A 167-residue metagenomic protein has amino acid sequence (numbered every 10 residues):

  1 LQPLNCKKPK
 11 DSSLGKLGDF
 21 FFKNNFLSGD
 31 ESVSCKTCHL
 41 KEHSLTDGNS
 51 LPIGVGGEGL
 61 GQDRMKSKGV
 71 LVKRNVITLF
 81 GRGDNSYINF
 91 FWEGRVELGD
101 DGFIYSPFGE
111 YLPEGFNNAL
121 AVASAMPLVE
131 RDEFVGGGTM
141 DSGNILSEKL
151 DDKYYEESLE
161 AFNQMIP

Functional and structural regions predicted by a protein language model:
L1-P167: Periplasmic c-type cytochrome electron-transfer domains
